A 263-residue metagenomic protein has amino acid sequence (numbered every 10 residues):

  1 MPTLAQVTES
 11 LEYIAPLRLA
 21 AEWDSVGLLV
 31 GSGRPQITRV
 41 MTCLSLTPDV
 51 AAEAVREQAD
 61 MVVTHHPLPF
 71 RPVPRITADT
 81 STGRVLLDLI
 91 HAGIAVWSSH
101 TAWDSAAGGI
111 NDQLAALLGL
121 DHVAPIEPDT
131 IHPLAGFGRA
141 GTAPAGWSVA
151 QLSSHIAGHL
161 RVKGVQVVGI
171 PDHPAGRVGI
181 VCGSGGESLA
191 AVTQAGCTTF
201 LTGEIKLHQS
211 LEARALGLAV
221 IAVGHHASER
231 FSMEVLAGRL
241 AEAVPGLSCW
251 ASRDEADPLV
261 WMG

Functional and structural regions predicted by a protein language model:
M1-G263: Hydrophobic structural segments
